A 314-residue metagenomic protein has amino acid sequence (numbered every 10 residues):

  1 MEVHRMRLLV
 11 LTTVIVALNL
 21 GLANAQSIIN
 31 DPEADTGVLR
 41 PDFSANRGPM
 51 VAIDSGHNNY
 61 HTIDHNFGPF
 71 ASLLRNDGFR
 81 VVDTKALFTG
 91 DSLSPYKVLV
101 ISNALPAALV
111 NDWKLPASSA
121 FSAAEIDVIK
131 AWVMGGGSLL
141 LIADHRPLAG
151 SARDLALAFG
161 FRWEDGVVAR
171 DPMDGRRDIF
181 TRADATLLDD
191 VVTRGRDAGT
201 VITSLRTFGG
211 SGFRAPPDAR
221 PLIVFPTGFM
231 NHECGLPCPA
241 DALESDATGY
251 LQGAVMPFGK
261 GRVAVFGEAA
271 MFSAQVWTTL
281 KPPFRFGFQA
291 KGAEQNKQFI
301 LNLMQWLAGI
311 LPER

Functional and structural regions predicted by a protein language model:
M1-V10: Bacterial N-terminal signal peptides that target proteins for export
V10-N19: Bacterial N-terminal signal peptides
N24-R314: Short, surface-exposed patches at the edges or C-terminal ends of soluble domains, predominantly
